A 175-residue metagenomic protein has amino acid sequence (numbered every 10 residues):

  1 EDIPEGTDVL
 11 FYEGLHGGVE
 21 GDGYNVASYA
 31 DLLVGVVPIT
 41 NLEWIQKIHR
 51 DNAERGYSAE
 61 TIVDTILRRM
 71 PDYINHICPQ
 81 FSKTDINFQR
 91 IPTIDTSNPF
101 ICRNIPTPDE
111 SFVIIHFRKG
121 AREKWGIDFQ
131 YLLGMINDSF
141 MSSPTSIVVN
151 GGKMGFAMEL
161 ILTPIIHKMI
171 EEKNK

Functional and structural regions predicted by a protein language model:
E1-G21: Phosphate-binding/switch loop-helix module in NTP-utilizing enzymes
I3-V9, V26, T40-K175: C-terminal accessory "lid"/substrate-recognition subdomains
Y12-L15, V36-V37, R90: Short His-Asn-centered micro-motif
N25-V37: Inter-motif core of Ras-like GTPase G domains
